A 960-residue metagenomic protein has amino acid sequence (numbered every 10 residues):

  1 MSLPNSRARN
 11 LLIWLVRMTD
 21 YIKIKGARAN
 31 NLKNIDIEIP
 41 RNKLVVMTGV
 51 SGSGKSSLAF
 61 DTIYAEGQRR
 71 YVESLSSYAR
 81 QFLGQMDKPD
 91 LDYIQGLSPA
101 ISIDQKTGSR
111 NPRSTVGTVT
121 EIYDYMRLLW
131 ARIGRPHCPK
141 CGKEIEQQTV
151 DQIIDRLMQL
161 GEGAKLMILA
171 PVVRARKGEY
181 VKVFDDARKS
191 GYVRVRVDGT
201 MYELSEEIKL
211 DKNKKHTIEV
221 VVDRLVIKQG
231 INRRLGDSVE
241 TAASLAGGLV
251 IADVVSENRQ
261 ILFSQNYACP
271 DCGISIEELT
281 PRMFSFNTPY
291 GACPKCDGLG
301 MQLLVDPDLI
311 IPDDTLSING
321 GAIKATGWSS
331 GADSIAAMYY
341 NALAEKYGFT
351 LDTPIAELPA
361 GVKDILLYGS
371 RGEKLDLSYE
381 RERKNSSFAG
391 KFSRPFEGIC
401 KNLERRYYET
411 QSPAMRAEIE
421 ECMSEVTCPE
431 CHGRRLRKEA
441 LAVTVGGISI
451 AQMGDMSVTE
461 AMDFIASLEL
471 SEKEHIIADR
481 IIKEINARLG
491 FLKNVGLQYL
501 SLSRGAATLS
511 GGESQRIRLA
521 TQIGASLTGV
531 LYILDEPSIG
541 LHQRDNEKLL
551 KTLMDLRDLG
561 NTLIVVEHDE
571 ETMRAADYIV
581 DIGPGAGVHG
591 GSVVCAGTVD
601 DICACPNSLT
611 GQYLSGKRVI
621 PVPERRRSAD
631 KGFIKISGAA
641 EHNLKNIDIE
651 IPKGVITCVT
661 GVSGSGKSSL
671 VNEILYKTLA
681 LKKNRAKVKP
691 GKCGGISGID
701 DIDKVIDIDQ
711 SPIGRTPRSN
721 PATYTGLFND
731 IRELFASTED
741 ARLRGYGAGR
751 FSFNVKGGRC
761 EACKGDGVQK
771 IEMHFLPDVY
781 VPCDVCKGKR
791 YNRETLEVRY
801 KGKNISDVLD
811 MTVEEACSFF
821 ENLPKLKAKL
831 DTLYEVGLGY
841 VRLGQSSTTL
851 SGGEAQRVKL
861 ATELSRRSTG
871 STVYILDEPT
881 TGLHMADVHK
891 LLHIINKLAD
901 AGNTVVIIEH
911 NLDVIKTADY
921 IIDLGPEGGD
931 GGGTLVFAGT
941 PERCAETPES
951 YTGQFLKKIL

Functional and structural regions predicted by a protein language model:
S2-L960: Conserved phosphate-binding elements of NTP-dependent enzyme cores
